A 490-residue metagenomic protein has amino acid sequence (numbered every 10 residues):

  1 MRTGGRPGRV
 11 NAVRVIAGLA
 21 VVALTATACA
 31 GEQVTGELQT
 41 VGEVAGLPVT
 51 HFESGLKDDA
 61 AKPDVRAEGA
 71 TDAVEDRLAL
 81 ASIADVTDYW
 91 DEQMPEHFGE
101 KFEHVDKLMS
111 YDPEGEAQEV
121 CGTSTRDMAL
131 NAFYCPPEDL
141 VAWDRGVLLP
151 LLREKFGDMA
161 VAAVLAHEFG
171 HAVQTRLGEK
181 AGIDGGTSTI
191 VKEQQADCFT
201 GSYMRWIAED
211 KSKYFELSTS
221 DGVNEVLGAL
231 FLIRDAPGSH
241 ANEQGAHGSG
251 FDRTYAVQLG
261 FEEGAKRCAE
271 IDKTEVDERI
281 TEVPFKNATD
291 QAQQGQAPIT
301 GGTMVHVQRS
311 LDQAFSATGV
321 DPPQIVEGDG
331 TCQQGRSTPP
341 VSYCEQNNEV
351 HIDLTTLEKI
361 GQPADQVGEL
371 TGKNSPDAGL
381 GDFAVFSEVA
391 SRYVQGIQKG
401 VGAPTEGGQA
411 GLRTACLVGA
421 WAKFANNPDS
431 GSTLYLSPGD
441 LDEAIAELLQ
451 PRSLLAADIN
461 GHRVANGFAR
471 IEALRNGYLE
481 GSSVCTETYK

Functional and structural regions predicted by a protein language model:
T25-A28: C-terminal motif of bacterial Sec signal peptides marking the signal peptidase cleavage site
A30-Q33: Bacterial signal peptide processing site
F52-K57, R234-P322, L454-K490: Pan-zinc metallopeptidase signature
A67-E68, D72, A79-D85, H97-C121 (+6 more regions): Acidic helix-start/capping segments at beta-turn-to-alpha-helix junctions
A81, Q93-P95, V191-E193, D197-D235 (+2 more regions): Short helix/loop segments within enzyme catalytic domains that coordinate or immediately flank catalytic cofactors
P113-A142, E327-H351, E358-Q366: Catalytic zinc-binding patch centered on the HExxH motif and its immediate surroundings that defines zinc-dependent
G146-A163, G186-I190, I360-E388, G402-G408: Short pre-active-site segment immediately N-terminal to the catalytic Zn-binding motif
F169-D184, S202, I207-A208, R392-E406 (+1 more regions): Catalytic Zn2+-binding segment of zinc metalloproteases
